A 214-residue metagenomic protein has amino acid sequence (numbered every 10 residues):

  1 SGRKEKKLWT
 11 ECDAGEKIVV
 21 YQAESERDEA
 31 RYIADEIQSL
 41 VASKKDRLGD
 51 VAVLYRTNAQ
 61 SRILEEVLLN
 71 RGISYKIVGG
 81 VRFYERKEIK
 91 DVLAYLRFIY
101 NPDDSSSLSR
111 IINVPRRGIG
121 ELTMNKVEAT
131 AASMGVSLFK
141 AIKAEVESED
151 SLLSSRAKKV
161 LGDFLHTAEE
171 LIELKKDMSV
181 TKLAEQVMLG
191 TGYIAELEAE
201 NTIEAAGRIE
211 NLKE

Functional and structural regions predicted by a protein language model:
S1-S74, R97-N101, S133, K158: Helicase P-loop NTPase motor core
K7-E11, G80-F83, D103-S106: Short, surface-exposed, polar/charged, turn-prone segments marking secondary-structure boundaries
W9, A52-V53, G79-G80, K143 (+1 more regions): Proline- and acidic/polar-enriched loop/turn elements at helix boundaries
T10, Y21-S25, V81-Y84, R156 (+1 more regions): Pocket-edge positions in alpha/beta enzyme catalytic cores
Q22, T57, V81, P115-R116: Structured beta->alpha junctions
R47, S61-I73, R86, L93-E214: Conserved helicase C-terminal RecA-like lobe
G72-R82: Conserved RecA-like helicase motor-core motifs
